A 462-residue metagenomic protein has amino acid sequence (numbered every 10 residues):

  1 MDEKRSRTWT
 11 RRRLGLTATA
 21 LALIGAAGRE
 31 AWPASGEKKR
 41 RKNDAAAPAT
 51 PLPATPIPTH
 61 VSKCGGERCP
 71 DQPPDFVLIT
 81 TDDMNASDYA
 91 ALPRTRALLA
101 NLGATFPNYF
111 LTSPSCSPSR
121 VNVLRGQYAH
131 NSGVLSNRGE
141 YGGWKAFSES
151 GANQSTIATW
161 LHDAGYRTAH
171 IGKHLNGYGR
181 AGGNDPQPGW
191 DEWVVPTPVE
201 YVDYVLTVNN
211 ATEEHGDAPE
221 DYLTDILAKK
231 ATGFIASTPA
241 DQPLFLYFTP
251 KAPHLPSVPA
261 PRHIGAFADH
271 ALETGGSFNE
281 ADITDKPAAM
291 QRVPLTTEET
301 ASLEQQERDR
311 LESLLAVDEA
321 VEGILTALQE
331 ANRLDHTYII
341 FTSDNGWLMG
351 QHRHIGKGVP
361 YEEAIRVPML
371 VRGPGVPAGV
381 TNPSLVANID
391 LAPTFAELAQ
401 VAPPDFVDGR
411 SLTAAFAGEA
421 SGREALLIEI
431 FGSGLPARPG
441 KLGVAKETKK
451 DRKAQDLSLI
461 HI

Functional and structural regions predicted by a protein language model:
M1-W9, T17-G25: N-terminal secretory signal peptides
R7-T8, G28-H60: C-terminal segment of N-terminal export signals and the immediately downstream linker at the start of the mature
L52-P74, T81-Y89, P114, P198-L223 (+3 more regions): Active-site-proximal cap/lid insertion segments
H60, L78-I79, N85-A169, R180 (+3 more regions): Active-site segment of extracytoplasmic enzymes that catalyze sulfate/phosphate-ester chemistry
Q72-F76, L102-P107, D163-A169, P188-D191 (+3 more regions): Loop/turn elements at helix/coil->beta-strand transitions in domains of secreted/extracellular proteins
D75, A90, R94-N101, S119-N122 (+15 more regions): Extracytoplasmic/secreted proteins, especially bacterial periplasmic and envelope-associated proteins
G165-Y178, A402-F406: Short, well-structured beta-strand/strand-turn elements
G189-E192, T197, N345-Q351, I389-A392 (+1 more regions): C-terminal cap/loop subdomain of S1 sulfatases and analogous C-terminal strand-loop tails that border
